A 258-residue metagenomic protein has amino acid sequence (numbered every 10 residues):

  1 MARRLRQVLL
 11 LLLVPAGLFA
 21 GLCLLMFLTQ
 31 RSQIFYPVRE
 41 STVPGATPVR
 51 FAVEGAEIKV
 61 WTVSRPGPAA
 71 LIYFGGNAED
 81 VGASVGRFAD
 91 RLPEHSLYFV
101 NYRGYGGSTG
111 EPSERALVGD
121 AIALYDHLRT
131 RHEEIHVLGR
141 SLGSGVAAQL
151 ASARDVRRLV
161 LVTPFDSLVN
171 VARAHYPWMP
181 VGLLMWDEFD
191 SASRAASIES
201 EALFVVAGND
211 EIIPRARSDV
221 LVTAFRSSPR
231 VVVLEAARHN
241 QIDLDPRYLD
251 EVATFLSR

Functional and structural regions predicted by a protein language model:
L11-A52: An N-terminal hydrophobic leader/cap segment in hydrolases
E57-H127, G145, A151: Membrane-embedded segments
G86-R87, S191, S200, P214-T223: Short alpha-helix in the alpha/beta-hydrolase fold that links the catalytic acid
Y102, V156, V160-N170, D187-S191 (+1 more regions): Active-site nucleophile loop of the alpha/beta-hydrolase fold
G139-G143, A147: Gly/Ala-rich beta-loop-alpha elbow adjacent to hydrolase catalytic centers
S197-E199, F204-D210: Short beta-strand/loop motif that positions the catalytic acidic residue of the alpha/beta-hydrolase fold
N209-I213, H239-N240: Acidic catalytic loop of the alpha/beta-hydrolase fold
A237-R247: Catalytic histidine-centered segment of alpha/beta-hydrolase-like enzymes
